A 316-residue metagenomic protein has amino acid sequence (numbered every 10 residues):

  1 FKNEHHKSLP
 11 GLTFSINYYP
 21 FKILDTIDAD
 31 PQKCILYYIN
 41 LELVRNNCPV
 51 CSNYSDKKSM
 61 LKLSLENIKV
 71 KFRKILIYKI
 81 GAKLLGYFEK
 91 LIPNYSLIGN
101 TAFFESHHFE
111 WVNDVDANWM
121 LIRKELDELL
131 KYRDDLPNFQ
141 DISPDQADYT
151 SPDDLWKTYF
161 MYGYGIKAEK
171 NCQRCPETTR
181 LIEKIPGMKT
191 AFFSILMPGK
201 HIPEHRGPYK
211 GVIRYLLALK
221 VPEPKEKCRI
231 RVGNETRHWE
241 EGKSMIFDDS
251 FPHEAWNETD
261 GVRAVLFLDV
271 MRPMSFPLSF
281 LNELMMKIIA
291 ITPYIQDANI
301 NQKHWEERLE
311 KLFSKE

Functional and structural regions predicted by a protein language model:
F1, F14, Y18-F21, Y37-Y38 (+1 more regions): Aromatic (phenylalanine/tyrosine) cluster motif
K2-L12: Extreme N-terminal basic, low-complexity initiation segments that serve as generic localization/processing leaders
I27-K33, N40, V44-N53: Short, low-complexity, charge-dense intrinsically disordered segments
C51, S55-F192, L196-E204, P277-E316: Fe(II)/2-oxoglutarate oxygenase catalytic core
G187-M188, H201-R214, V232: A short beta-loop-beta micro-motif enriched in histidine and acidic residues
I195, Y209-E223: Short, conserved beta-strand element in jelly-roll/cupin
E223-L309, S314: Catalytic core of Fe(II)/2-oxoglutarate
